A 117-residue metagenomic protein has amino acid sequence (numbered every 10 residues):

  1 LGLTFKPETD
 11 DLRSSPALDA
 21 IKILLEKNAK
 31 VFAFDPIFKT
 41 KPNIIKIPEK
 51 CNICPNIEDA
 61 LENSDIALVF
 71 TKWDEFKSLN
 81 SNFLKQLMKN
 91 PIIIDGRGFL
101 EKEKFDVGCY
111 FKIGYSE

Functional and structural regions predicted by a protein language model:
L1-E117: Structural/interface elements that position substrates and couple domains in central-metabolism enzymes
